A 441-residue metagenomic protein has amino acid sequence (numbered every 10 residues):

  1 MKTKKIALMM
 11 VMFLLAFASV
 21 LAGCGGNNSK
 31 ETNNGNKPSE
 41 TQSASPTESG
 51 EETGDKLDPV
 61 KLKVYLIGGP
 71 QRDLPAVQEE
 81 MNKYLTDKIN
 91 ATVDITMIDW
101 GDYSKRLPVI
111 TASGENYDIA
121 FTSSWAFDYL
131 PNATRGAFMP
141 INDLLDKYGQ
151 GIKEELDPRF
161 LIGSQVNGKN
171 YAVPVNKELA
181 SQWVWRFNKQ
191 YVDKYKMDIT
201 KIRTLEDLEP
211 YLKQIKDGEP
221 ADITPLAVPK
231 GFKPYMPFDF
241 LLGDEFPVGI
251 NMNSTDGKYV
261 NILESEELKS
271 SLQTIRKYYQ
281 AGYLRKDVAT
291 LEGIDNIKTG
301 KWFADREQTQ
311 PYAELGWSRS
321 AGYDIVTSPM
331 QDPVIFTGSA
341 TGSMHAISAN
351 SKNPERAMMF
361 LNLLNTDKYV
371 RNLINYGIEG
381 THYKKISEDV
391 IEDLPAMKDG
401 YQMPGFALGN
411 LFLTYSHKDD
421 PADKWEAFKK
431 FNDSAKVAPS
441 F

Functional and structural regions predicted by a protein language model:
K2, G23-F441: Extracytoplasmic/secretory soluble proteins
K2-N28: Sec-dependent N-terminal signal peptides of Gram-positive bacterial secreted proteins and lipoproteins
